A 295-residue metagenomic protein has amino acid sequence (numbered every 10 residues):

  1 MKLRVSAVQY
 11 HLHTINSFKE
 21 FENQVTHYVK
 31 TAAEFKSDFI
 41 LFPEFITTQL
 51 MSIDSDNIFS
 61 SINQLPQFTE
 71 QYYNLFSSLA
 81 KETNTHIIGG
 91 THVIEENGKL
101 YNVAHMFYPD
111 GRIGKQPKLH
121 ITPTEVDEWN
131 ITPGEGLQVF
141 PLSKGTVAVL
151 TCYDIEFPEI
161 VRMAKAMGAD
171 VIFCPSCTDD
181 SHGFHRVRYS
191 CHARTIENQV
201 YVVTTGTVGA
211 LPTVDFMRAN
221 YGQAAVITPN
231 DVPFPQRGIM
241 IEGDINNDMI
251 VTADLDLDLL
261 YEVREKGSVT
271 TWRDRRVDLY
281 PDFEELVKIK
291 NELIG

Functional and structural regions predicted by a protein language model:
M1-A7: Extreme N-terminal starter segment of soluble prokaryotic enzymes
V8, Q116, F140, G243 (+1 more regions): Hydrophobic residues at beta-strand termini and immediately following loops that shape nucleotide-binding pockets
Q9-I15: Short polar catalytic/cofactor-binding loops
F18-P109, T178-A193, E197: Cys-nucleophile CN-hydrolase/nitrilase-fold catalytic domain and related Cys-dependent amidase chemistry that acts on
F68, Y72-H86, E156-D248: CN hydrolase (nitrilase-like) catalytic-core segments centered on the catalytic cysteine and neighboring Lys/Glu
G89-T91, V103-M106, Q138-V139, T204 (+2 more regions): Short beta-strand scaffold segments in enzyme catalytic cores
I94-V171, P175, D180-A193, V269: Active-site catalytic loop in hydrolytic enzyme cores
V208-G295: C-terminal beta-strand edge segments of enzyme domains
